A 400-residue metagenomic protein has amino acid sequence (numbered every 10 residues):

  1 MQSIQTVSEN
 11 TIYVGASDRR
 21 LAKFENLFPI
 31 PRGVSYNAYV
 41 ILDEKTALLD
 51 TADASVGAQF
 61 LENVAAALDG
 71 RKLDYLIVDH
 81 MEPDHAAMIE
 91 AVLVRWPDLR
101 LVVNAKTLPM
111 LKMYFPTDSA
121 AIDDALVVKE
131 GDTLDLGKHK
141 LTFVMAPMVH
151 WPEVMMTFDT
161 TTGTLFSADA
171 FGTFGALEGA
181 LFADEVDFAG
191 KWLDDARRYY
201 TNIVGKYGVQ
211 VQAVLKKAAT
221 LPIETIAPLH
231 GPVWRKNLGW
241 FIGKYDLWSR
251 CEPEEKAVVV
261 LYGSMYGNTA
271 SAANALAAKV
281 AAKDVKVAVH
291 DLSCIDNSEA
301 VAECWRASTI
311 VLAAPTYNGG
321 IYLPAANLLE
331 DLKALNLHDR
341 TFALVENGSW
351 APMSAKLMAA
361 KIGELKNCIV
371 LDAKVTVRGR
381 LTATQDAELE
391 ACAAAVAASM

Functional and structural regions predicted by a protein language model:
I4-A66, M156-D159, G163-S167, T269: Conserved beta-strand hairpin/beta-sheet module of binuclear metal-dependent hydrolase folds, prominently
Q5-E9, V102-V154, Q210-A213: Metallo-beta-lactamase
E44, S55-V102: Active-site metal-binding motif and surrounding structural segment of the metallo-beta-lactamase
K45-A47, Y75, H139, G163-F166 (+4 more regions): Structural motif
L49-T51, L73-M81, L101-N104, L165-D169 (+1 more regions): Active-site neighborhood of phospho(di)ester-bond hydrolases with catalytic His/Asp-centered motifs
M88, D296-A300: Short acidic active-site motifs
H150-V154, T162, A170-G205, S249-P253: Active-site-proximal loop/helix segment associated with metal-binding centers of metalloenzymes
L177, F188-I226, H230-V233, A275-H290 (+1 more regions): FMN-binding flavodoxin-like domain, especially the glycine-rich phosphate-binding loop
